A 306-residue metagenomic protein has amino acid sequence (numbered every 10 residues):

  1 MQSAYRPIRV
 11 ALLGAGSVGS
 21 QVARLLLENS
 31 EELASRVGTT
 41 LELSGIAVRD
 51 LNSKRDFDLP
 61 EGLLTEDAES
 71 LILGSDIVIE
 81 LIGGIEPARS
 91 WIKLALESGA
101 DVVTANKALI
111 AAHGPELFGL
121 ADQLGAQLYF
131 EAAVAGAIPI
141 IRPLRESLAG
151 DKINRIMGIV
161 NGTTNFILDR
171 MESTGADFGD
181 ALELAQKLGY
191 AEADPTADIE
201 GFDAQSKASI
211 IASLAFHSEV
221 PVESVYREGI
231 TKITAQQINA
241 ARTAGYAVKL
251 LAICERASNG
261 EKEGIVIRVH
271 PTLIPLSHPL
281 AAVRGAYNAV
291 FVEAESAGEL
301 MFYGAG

Functional and structural regions predicted by a protein language model:
M1-S98: N-terminal glycine-/serine-/threonine-rich beta1-alpha1-beta2 phosphate-ribose binding loop of Rossmann-like
A4, S277-G306: ATP-dependent carboxylate/acyl-activation modules
L13, S17, Q21, L41 (+11 more regions): Conserved active-site and cofactor/substrate-binding residues in soluble primary-metabolism enzymes
G83-I85, A108, A133, N161 (+1 more regions): Short glycine-rich anion-binding loops that position phosphate/pyrophosphate groups of nucleotides and phosphorylated
P87-S98, K107-R145: Rossmann-fold NAD(P)-binding glycine/threonine-rich loop
D101-V103: A short hydrophobic/small-residue beta-strand
D122-D203, I210: Rossmann-like NAD(P)H-binding beta-loop-alpha module
D180-A282, Y287-A289: Substrate-binding/catalytic subdomain of NAD(P)-dependent oxidoreductase enzymes
